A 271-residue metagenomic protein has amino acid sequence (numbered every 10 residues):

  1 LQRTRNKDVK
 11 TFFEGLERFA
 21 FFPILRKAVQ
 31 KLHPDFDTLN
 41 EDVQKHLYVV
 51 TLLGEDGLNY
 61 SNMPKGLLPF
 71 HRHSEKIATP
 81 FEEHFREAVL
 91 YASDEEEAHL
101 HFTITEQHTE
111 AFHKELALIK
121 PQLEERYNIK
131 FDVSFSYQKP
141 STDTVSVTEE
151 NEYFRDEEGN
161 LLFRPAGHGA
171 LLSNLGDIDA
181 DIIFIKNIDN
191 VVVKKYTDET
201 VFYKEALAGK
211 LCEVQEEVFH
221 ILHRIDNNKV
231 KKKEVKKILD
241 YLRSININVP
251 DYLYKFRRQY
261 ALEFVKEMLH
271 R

Functional and structural regions predicted by a protein language model:
L1-R271: Domain-scale recognition of functional cores that engage charged ligands
